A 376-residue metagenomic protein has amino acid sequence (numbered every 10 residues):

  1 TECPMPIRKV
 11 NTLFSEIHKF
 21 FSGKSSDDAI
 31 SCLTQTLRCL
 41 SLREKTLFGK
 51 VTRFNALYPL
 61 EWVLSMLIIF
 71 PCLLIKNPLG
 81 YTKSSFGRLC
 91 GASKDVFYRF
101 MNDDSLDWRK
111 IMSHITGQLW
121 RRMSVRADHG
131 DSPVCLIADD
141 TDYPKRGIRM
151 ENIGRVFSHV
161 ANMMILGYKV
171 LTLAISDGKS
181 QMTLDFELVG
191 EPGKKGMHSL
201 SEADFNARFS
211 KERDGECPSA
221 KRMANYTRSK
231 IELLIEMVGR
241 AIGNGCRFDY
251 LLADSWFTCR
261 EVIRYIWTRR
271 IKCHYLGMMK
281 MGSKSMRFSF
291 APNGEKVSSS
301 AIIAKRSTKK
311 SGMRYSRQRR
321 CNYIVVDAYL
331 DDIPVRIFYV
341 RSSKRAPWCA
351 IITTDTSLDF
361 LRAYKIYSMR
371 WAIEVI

Functional and structural regions predicted by a protein language model:
T1-C32: Charged, often Cys/His-bearing segments associated with DNA-binding zinc-finger transcription factors
K9, L47, V51-Y58, L73-I148 (+5 more regions): Electropositive nucleic-acid engagement tracts
S22-M66, W348: Basic, short loop/linker segments at the boundary and entry of helix-turn-helix/winged-helix-like folds
E61-K76, T172: Short, hydrophobic/amphipathic alpha-helical patches that form generic packing surfaces within helical domains
L74-N77, C90, D95-D104, V160-F248 (+2 more regions): Electropositive, glycine- and tryptophan-enriched low-complexity nucleic-acid-binding patches
N102-F205, R320-I324: Active-site-proximal, Lys/Arg-enriched surface segment that forms a nucleic-acid-binding/basic interface patch
A138, D142, R362-I376: Short amphipathic alpha-helical "interface-anchor" segments enriched in bulky aromatics
N206-S342: An internal, acidic/charged active-site-proximal segment that coordinates divalent cations and/or engages
